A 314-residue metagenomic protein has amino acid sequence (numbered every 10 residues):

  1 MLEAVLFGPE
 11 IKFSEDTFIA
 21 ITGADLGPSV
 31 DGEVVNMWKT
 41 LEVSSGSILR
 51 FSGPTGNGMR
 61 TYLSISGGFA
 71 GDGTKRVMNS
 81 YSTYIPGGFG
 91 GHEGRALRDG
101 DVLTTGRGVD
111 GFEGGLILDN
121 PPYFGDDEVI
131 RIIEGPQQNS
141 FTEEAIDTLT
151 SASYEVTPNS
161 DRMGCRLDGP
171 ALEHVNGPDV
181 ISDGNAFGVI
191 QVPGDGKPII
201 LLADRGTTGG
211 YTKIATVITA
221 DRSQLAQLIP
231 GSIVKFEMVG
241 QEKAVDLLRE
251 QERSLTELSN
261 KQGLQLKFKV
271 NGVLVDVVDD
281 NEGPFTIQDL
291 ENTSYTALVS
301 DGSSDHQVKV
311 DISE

Functional and structural regions predicted by a protein language model:
M1-E314: Conserved "landmark" site that anchors the functional core of diverse proteins
